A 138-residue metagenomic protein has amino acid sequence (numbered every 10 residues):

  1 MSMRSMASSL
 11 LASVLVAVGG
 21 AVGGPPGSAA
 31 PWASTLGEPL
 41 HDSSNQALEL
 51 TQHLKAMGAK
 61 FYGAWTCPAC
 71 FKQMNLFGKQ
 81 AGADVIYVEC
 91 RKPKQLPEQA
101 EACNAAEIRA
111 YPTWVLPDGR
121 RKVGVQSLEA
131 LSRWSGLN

Functional and structural regions predicted by a protein language model:
S2-L11: Bacterial N-terminal signal peptides that target proteins for export
L11-G20: Bacterial N-terminal signal peptides
G27-Q52: N-terminal leader/targeting and pre-domain segments
S43-D84: Local sequence-structure signature of Cys/Sec-based thiol-disulfide redox active-site neighborhoods
K60-G63, I86-E89, T113-V115, R121: Structural recognition of the beta-strand scaffold that forms the well-ordered cores of secreted hydrolase catalytic
F71, K92-A102: Structural microenvironment flanking redox-active thiols in thiol-disulfide oxidoreductases
C103-V115: Structural micro-motif
V115-N138: Non-catalytic, surface beta->alpha helical segment in thiol-disulfide oxidoreductase systems
